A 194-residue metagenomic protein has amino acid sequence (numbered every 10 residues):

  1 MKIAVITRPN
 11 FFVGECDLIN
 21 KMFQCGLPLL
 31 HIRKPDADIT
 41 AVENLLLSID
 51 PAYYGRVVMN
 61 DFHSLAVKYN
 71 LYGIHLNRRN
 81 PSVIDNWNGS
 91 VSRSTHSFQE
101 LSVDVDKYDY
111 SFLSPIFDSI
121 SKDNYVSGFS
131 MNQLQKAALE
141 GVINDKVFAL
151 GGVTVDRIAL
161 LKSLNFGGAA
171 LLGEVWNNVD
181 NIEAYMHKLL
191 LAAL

Functional and structural regions predicted by a protein language model:
M1-C16, S92-T95, F148-A149: Active-site mouth loops of central-metabolism enzymes
V5, L30, A66, S111 (+1 more regions): Residue-level signal for inorganic ion chemistry
P9, K34, R78, T95-S97 (+3 more regions): Short secondary-structure boundary segments
G14-P28, R79, L101-L113, L160: Alpha/beta enzyme core
K21-F23, L27-W87: N-terminal active-site wall of soluble small-molecule enzyme domains
E43-M59, N86-F98, S127-A149, K188-L194: Alpha-helix-loop-beta-strand connector modules within alpha/beta enzyme cores
V57-Y72, L76, H96-K107, A138-I143 (+3 more regions): Catalytic cores of alpha/beta
I74-D85, Y110-Y125, I158-A192: Glycine-rich phosphate-binding active-site loops on the catalytic face of alpha/beta enzymes
